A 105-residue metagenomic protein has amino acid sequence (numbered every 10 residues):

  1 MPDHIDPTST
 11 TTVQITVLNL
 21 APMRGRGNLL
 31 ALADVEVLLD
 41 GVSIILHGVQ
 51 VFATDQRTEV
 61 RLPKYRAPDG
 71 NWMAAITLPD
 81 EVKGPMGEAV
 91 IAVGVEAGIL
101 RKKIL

Functional and structural regions predicted by a protein language model:
P2-L105: Single-stranded nucleic acid-binding surfaces, predominantly the OB-fold ssDNA-binding core
